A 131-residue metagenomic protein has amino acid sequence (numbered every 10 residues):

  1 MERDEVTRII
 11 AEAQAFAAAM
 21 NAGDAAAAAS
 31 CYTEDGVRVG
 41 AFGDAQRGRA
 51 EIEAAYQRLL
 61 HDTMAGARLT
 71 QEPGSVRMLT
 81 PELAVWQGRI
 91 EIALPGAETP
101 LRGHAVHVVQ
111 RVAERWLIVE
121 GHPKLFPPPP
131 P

Functional and structural regions predicted by a protein language model:
M1-A27, V37-P131: A beta-strand edge to alpha-helix "cap/lid" segment located at domain peripheries
E34: Short glycine-dipeptide loop
